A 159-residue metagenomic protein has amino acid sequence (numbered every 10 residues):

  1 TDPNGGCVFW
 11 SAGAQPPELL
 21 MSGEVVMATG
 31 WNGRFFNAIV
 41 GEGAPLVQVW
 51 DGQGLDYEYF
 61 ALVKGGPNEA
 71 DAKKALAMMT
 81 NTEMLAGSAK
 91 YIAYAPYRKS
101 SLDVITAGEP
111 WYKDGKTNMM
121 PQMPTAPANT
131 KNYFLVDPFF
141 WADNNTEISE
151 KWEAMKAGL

Functional and structural regions predicted by a protein language model:
T1-D2, E42-G66: Periplasmic-binding protein-like
T1-G5, E24, I39-E42, M79-E83 (+2 more regions): Sec/Tat-exported extracytoplasmic proteins
T1-V47: Ligand-binding pocket segment of bilobal, Venus flytrap-like solute-binding proteins
V8-A12, G54, V63-N68, F140 (+1 more regions): Extracytoplasmic/periplasmic, Sec-exported soluble proteins
E18, S22, K73-A77, A86 (+2 more regions): Solvent-exposed, polar/charged alpha-helical surfaces in well-ordered, non-transmembrane soluble domains, broadly
G33-N37, Q53-L55, P67, E83 (+1 more regions): Solvent-exposed loop/turn segments at secondary-structure junctions within structured extracellular/periplasmic domains
E58, V63-T130: Mature extracytoplasmic/periplasmic domains
T125-L159: Conserved C-terminal helix/tail region of periplasmic/extracytoplasmic solute-binding proteins
